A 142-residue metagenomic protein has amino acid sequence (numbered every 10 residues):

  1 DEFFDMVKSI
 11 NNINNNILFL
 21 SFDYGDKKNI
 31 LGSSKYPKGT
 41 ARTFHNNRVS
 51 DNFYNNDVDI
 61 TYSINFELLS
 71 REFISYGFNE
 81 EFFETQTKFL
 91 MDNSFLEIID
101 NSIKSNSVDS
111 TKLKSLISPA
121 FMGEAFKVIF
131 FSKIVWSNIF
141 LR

Functional and structural regions predicted by a protein language model:
D1-R142: Long, Lys/Arg- and hydrophobic-enriched amphipathic alpha-helices
